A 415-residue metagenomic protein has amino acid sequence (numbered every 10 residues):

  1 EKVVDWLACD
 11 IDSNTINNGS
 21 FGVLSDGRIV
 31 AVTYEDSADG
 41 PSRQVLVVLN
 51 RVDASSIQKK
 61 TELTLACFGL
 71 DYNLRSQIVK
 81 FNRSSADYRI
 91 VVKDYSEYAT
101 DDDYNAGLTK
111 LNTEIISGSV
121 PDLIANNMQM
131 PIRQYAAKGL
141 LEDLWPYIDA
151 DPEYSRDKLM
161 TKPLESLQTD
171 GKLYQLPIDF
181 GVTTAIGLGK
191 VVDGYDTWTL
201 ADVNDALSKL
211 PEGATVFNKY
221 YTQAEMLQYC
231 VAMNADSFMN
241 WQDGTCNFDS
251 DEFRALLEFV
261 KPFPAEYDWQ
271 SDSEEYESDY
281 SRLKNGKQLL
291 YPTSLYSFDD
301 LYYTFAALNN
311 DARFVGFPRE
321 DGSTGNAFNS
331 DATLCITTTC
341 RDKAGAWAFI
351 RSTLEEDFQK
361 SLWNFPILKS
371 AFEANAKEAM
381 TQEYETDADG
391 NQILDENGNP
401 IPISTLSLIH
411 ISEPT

Functional and structural regions predicted by a protein language model:
E1-P131, N391-G398: Conserved N-terminal structural module of periplasmic/extracytoplasmic solute-binding proteins
R89-L159, Q168, Y280-L290, A306-A307: Extracytoplasmic "Venus flytrap"/periplasmic binding protein-like
Q129-T184, D196-D202, D311-P318: Hinge/lid segment of periplasmic solute-binding proteins
W145-K158, D236-L257, G316-A327: Short, solvent-exposed loop/beta-turn-alpha elements that line the ligand-binding surface or hinge of extracytoplasmic
K172-T183, D202-K261, N285-L290: Extracytoplasmic/periplasmic solute-binding protein
D243-E277, Y302-Y303, A312-F317: Glycine-centered hinge/linker elements that transmit conformational signals in sensory and ligand-binding systems
F305-T386, Q392-I393, G398-I403, H410: Extracytoplasmic/periplasmic substrate-recognition and gating elements
I409-T415: Residue-level detector of conserved catalytic or cofactor/ligand-binding positions in enzyme active sites
